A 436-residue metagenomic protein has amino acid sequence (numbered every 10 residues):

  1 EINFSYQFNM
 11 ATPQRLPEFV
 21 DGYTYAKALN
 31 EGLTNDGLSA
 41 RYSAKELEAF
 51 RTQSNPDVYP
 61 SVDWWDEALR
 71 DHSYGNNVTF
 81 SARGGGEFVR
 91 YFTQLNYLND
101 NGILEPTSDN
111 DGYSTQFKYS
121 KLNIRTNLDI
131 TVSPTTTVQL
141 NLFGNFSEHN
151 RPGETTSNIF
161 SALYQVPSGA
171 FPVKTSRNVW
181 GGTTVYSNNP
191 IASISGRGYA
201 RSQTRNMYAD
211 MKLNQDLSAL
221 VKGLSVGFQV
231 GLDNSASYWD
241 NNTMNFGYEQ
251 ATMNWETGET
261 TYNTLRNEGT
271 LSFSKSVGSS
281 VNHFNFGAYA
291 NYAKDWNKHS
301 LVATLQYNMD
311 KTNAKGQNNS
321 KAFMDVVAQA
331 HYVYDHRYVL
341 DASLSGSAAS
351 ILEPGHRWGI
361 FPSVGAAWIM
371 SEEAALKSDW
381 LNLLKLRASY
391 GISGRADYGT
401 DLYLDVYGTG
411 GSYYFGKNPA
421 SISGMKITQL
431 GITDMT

Functional and structural regions predicted by a protein language model:
E1-T204, K212-S218, D397-Y413: Membrane-proximal, glycine/serine-rich, low-complexity loop/turn segments characteristic of large bacterial
H72, N76, N127-T136, N141-F146 (+4 more regions): Extracellular/periplasmic, surface-exposed regions of secreted and cell-surface proteins
Y248-E249: Active-site-proximal polar cores
